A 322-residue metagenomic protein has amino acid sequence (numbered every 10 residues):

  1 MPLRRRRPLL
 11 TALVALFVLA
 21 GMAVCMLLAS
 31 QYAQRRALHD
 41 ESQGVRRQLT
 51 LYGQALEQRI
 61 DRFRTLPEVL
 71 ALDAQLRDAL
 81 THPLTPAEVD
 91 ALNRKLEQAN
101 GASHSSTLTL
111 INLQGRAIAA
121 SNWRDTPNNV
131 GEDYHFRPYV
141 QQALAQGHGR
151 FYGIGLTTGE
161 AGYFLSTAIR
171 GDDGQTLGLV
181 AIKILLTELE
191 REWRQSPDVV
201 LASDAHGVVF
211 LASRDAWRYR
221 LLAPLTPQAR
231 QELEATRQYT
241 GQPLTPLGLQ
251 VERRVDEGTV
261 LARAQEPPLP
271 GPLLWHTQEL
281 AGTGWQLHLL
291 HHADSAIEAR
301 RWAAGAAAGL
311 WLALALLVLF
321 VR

Functional and structural regions predicted by a protein language model:
P2-R35, H39, A306-L317: Extreme N-terminal signal-anchor transmembrane helix of membrane signaling/transducer proteins, especially in bacteria
V18-H82, H148: Juxtamembrane extracytoplasmic/periplasmic/luminal helical "stalk" adjacent to the first N-terminal
P67, S106-L110, V200-L201: Short, hydrophobic-rich beta-strand element in sensory/regulatory alpha-beta domains
D78-A79, G115-W123, V209-S213, H276-T277: Amphipathic coiled-coil signal-relay and dimerization helices
D90-A102, L179-R237: Solvent-exposed, extracytoplasmic
G101, A120-E192: Extracytoplasmic/periplasmic ligand-binding sensor regions of membrane-associated signaling proteins
E232-A304: Extracellular/periplasmic juxtamembrane segments that couple receptor/chemosensory ectodomains to their
A293-R322: Cytoplasm-proximal transmembrane signaling helix
